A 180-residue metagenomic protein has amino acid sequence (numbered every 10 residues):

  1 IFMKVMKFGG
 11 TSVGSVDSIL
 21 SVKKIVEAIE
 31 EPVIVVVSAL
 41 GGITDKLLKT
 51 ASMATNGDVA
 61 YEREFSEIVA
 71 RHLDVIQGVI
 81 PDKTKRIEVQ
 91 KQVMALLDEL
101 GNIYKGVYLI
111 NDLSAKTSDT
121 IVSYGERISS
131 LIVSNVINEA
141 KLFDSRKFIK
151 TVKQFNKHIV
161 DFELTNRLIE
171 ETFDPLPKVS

Functional and structural regions predicted by a protein language model:
I1-S180: Nucleotide/pyrophosphate-binding catalytic subdomain
